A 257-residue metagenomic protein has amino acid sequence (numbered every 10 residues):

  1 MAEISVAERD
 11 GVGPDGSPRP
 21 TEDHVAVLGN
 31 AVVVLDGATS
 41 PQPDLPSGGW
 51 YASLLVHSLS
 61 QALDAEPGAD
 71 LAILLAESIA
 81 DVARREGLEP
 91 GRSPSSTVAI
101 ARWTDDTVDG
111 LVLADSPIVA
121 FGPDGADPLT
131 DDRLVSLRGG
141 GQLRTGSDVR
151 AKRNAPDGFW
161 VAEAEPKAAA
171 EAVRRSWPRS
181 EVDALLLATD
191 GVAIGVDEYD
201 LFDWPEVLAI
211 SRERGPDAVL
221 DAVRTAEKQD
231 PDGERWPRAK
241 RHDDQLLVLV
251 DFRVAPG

Functional and structural regions predicted by a protein language model:
M1-G257: PP2C/PPM-type serine/threonine phosphatase catalytic domain
